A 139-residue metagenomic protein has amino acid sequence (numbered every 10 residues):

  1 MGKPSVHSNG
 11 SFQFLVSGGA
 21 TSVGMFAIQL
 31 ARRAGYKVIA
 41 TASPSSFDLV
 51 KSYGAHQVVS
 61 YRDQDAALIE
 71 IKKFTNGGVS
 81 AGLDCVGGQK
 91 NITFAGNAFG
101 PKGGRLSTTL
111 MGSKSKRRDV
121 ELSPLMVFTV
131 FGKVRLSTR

Functional and structural regions predicted by a protein language model:
M1-R139: Terminal helix/beta-alpha structural elements that buttress the NAD(P)+-binding lobe
